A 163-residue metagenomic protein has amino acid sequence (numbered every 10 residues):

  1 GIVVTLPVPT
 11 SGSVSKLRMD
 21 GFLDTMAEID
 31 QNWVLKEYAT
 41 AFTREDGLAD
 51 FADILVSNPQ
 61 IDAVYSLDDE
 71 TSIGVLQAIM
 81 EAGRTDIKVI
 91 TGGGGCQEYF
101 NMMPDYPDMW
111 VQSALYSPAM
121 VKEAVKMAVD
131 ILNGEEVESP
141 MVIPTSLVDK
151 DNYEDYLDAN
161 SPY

Functional and structural regions predicted by a protein language model:
G1-Y163: A residue-level marker of the well-folded mature domains of exported/periplasmic proteins
